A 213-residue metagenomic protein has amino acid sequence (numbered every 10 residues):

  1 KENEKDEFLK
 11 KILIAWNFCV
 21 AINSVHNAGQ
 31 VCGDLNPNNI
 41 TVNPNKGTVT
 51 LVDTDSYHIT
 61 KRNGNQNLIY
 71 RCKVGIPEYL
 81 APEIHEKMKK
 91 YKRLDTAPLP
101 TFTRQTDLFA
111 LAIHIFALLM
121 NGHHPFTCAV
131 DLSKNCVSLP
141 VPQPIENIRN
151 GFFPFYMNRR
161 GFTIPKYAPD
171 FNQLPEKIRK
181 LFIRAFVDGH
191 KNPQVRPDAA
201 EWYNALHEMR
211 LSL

Functional and structural regions predicted by a protein language model:
K1-I14: Conserved structural core of kinase catalytic domains
L13, I22, H26-P44: Catalytic-loop of the protein kinase fold
D53-H58: Activation of the activation-loop gatekeeper triad in protein kinase-fold domains
N67-T96: Conserved activation segment of eukaryotic-like protein kinases, specifically the C-terminal portion of the activation
L99-T106, I115-R179: Conserved C-lobe activation region of Hanks-type protein kinase-like domains
R184-S212: Terminal C-lobe "cap" of eukaryotic-type protein kinase domains
